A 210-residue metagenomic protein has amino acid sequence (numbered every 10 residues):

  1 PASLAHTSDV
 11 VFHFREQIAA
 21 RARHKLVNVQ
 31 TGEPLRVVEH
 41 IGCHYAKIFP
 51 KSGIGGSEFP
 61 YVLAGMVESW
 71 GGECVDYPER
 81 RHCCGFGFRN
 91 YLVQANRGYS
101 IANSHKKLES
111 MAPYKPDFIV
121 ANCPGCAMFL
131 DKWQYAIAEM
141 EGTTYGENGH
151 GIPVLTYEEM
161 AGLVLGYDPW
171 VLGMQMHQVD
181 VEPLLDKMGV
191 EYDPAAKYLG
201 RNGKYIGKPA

Functional and structural regions predicted by a protein language model:
P1-A210: Iron-sulfur cluster-binding electron-transfer modules in prokaryotic oxidoreductases
